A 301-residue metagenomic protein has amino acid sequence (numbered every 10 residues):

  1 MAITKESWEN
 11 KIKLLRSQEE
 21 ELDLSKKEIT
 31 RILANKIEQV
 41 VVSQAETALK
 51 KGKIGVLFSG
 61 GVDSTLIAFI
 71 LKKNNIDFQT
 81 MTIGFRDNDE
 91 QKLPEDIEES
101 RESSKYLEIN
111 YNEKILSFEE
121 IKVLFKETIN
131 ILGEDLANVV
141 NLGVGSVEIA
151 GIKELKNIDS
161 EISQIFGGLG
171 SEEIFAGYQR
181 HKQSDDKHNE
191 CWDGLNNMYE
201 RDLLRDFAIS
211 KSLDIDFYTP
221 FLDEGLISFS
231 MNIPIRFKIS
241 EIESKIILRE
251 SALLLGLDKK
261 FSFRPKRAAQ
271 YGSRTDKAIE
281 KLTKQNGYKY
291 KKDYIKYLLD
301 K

Functional and structural regions predicted by a protein language model:
M1-E20, Q39-V42: N-terminal glutamine amidotransferase
M1-K5, N157, L298-K301: Short, Lys/Arg-enriched, disordered terminal segments
Q18-L255, G272-S273, K277-L282: ATP-dependent adenylate-handling active sites, centered on carboxylate activation for C-N bond formation
R180, K259-K301: PAPS-dependent sulfotransferase catalytic core
